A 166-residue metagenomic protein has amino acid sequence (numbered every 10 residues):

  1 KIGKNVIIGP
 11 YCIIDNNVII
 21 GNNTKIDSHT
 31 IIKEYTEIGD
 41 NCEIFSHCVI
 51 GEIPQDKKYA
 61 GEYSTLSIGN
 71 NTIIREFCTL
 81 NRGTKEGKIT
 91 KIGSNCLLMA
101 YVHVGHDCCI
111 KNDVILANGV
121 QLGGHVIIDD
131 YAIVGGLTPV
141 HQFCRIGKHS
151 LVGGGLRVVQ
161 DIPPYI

Functional and structural regions predicted by a protein language model:
K1-P164: Structural signal for interior beta-strand "rungs" in well-ordered beta-sheet cores of soluble enzyme domains
